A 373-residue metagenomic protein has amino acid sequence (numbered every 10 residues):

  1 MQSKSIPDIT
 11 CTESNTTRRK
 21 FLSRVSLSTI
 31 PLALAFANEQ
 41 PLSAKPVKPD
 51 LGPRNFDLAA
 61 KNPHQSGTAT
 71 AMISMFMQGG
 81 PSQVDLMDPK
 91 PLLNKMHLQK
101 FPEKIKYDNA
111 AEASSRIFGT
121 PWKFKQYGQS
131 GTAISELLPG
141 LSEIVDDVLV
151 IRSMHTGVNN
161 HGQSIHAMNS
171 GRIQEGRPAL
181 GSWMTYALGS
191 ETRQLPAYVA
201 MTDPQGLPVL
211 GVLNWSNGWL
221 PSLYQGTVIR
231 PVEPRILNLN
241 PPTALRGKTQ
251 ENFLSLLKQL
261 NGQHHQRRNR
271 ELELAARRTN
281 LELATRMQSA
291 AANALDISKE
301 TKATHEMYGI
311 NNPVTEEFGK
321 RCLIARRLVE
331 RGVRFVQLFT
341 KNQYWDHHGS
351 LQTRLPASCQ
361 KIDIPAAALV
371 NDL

Functional and structural regions predicted by a protein language model:
Q2-L373: Ligand-binding pockets and gating/stacking loops
